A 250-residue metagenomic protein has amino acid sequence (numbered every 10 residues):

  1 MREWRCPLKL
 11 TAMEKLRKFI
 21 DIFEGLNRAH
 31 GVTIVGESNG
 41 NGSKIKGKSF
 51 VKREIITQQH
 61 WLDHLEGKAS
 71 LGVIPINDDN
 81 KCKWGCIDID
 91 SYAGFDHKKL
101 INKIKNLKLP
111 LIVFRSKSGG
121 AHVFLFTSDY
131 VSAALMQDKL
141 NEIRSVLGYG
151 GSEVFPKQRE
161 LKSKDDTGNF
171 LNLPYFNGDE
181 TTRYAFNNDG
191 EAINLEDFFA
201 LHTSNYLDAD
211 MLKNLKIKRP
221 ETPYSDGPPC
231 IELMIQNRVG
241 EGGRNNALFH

Functional and structural regions predicted by a protein language model:
R2-W84, G94-L100, N169-F170, Y175-G178: DNA replication initiation on ssDNA origins
H64-V73, I104-L111, I235-V239: Short amphipathic beta-strand starts and helix->beta connectors
I74-N77, L111-S118, E153-P156: Short beta-strand
C82, I89-Y92, N102-K105, G119-N141 (+2 more regions): Modules that initiate DNA replication and primer synthesis
G85-D88, I112-F114: Structural recognition of the beta-strand scaffold that forms the well-ordered cores of secreted hydrolase catalytic
F95-R115: Well-ordered mid-protein domain cores that form the structural environment of catalytic cofactors
L107-L109, N141-G150: A common structural junction motif
S118-G119, E153-F170: Short proline/glycine- and acidic-rich turn/helix-capping motifs at secondary-structure junctions
